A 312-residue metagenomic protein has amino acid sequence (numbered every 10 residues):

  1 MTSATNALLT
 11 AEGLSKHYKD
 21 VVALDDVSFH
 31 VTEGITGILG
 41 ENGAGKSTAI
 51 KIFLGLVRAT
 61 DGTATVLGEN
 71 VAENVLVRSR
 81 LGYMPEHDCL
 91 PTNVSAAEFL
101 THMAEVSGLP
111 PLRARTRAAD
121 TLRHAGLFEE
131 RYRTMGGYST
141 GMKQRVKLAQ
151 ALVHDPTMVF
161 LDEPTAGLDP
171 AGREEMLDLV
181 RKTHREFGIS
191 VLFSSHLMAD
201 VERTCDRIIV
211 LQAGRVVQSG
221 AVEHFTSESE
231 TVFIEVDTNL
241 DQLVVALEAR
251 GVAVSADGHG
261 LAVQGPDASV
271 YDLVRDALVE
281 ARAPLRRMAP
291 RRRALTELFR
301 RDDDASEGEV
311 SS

Functional and structural regions predicted by a protein language model:
E41-G45: Walker A (P-loop) phosphate-binding loop of ABC-type ATPase nucleotide-binding domains
T101, E105, L112-E130: Conserved ABC ATPase "signature" region
D155: Conserved catalytic motifs of ABC-family nucleotide-binding domains
V159-E163: Catalytic Walker B motif of ABC-type/P-loop ATPase nucleotide-binding domains
M176-Q264: ABC transporter nucleotide-binding domain
P266-S312: C-terminal coupling/interaction segments
